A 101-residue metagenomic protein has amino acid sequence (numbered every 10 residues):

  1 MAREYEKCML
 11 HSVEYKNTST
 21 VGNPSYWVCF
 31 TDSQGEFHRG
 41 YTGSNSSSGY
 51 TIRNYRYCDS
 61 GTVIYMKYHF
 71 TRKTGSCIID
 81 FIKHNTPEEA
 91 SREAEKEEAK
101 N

Functional and structural regions predicted by a protein language model:
A2-P24: Structural detector for short beta-strands of small beta-barrel domains
T18-V21, D32, H69-R72: Acidic surface patches and DE-rich sequence motifs
W27-S33: Short, acidic/hydrophobic/Gly-rich beta-strand patch recurrent on exposed beta strands that often constitutes part
G35-C58: Beta-strand/loop nucleic-acid-binding surfaces
K67-E98: OB-fold/S1-family single-stranded nucleic acid-binding modules
